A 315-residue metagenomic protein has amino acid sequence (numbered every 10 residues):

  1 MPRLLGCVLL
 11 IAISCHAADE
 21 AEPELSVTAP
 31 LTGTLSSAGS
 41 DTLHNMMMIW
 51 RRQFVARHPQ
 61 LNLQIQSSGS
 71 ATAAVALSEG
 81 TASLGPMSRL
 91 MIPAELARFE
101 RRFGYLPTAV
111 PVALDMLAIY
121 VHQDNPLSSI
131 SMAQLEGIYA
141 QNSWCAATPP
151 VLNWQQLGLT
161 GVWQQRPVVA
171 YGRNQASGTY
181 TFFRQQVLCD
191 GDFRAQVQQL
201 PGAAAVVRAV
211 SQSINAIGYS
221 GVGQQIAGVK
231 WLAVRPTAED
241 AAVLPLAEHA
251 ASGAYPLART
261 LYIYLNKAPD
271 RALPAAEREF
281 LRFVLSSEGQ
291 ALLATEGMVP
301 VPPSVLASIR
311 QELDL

Functional and structural regions predicted by a protein language model:
M1-C7: Sec-dependent signal peptide recognition, specifically the positively charged N-region followed immediately by
L9-A17: Hydrophobic h-region of N-terminal signal peptides that target proteins for export in Gram-negative bacteria
H16-L315: Flexible loop/hinge segments at secondary-structure junctions
